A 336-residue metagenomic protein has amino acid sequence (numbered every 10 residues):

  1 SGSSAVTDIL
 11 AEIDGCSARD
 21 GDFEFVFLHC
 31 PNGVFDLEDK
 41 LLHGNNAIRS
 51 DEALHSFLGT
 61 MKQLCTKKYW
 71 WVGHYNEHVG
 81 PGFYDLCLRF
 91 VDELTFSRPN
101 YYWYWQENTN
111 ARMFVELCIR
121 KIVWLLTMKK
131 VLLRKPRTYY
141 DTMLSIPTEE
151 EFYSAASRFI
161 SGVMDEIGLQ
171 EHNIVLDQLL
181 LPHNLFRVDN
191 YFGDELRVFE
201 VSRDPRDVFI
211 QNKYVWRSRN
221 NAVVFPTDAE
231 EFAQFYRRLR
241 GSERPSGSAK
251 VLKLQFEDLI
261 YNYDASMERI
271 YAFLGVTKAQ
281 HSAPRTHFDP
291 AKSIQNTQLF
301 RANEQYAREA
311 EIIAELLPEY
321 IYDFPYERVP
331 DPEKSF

Functional and structural regions predicted by a protein language model:
S1-E150, D289-P290: PAPS-dependent sulfotransferase catalytic core
G2-H29, L169, G247, G275-A279 (+2 more regions): Polyanion-binding and phosphate-handling cores
H29-F35, A53-M61, F209-W216, A233-G241 (+1 more regions): Low-complexity, flexible helical/coil segments
E38-R49, R219-E230, L299-E309: A polyampholytic, Gly/Pro-enriched intrinsically disordered region
L64, F90-E93, L125, G162-E166 (+3 more regions): Residues that form generic nucleotide/phosphate-binding pockets
Y101-Y102, R112-M113, V123, L133 (+5 more regions): PAPS-dependent sulfotransferases, especially Golgi type II membrane carbohydrate sulfotransferases
E149-L169, L179-R187, Y191-S282: PAPS-dependent sulfotransferase catalytic domain
I174-D177: Structural recognition of the conserved hydrophobic beta-strand(s) that form the central parallel beta-sheet of P-loop
